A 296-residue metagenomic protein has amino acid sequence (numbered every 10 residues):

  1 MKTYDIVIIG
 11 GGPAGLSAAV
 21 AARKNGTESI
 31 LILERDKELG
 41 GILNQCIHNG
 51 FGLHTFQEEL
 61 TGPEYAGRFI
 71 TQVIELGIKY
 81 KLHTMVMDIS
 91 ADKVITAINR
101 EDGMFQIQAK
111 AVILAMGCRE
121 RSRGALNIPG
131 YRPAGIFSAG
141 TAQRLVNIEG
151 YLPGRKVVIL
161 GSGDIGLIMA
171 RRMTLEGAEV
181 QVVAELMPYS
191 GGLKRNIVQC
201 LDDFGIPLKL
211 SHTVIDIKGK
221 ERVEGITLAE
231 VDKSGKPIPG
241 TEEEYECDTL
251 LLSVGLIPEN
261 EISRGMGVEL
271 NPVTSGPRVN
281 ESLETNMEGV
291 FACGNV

Functional and structural regions predicted by a protein language model:
M1-V296: Residues forming the flavin
